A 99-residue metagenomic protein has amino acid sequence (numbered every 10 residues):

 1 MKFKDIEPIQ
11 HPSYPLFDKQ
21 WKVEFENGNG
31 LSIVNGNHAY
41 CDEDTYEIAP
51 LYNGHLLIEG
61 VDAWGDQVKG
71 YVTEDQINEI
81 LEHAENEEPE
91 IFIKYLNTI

Functional and structural regions predicted by a protein language model:
M1-I99: Catalytic phosphate/metal-binding cores of nucleic-acid and nucleotide-processing enzymes, i.e., regions that mediate
